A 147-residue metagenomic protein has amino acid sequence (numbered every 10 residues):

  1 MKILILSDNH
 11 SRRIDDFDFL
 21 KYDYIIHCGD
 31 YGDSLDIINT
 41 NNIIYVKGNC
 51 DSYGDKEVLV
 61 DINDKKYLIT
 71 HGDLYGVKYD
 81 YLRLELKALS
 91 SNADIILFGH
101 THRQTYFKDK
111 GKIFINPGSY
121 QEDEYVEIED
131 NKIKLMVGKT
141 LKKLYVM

Functional and structural regions predicted by a protein language model:
M1, D23, N41, K65 (+2 more regions): A structural micro-motif
M1-N41, D51-D55: N-terminal active-site segment of His-dependent metallophosphoesterases
K2-D8, K66-D73, I113-G118: Active-site-proximal beta-strand elements of phosphoester/diester hydrolases
I5, H27, D61-I62, K108 (+1 more regions): Generic beta-strand structural signal
I5, H27, Y45-K47, I69 (+2 more regions): Structural signal for conserved beta-strand scaffold positions within catalytic alpha/beta enzyme cores
D8, G29-D30, G48, H71 (+2 more regions): Active-site glycine-centered loops adjacent to acidic/histidine catalytic or metal-binding residues that shape
I26, N41, V46-N49, E57 (+2 more regions): N-terminal membrane-targeting hydrophobic helices
N42-I44, D51, E57, Y75-Y145: Conserved beta-sheet core of the metallophosphoesterase superfamily
